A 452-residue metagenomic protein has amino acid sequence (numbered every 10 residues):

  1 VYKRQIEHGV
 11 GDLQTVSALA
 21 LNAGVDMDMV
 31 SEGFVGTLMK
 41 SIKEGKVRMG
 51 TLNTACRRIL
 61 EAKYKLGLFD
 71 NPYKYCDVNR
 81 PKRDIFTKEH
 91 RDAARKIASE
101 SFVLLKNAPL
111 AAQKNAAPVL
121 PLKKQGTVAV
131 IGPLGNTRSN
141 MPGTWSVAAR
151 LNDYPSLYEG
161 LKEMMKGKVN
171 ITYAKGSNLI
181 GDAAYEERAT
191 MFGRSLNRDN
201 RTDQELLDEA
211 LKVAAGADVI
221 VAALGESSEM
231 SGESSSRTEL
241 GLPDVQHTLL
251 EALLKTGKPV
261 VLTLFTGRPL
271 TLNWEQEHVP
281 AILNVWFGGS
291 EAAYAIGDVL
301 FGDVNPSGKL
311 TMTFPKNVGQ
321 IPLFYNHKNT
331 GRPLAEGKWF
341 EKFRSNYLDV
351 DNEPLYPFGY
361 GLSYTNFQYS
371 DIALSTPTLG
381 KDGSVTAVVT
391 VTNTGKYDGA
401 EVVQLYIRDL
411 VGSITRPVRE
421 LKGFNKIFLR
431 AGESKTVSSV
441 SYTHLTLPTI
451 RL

Functional and structural regions predicted by a protein language model:
V1-Q5, T443-I450: Conserved small/polar residues in nucleotide/adenosyl-binding loops
K3-V30, V35-K40, E44-T51, R58: Second-shell residues forming the walls of enzyme active-site clefts
V16, Q246-L250, V260, I282 (+1 more regions): Extended, hydrophobic alpha-helical segments in both membrane/secreted and soluble proteins
D26, D218-I220, P280: Conserved acidic residues
K40-P142, S146-Y158, K162-R198, F265-A400 (+2 more regions): Secreted, periplasmic, or luminal enzymes acting at the cell surface/secretory milieu
F86-T87, A174-E186, M191-Q276: Hydrophobic helix-and-loop "lid/oligomerization" segment in the mid-to-C-terminal part of catalytic domains
A400-E420: The feature marks short-to-medium sequence segments in extracytoplasmic or secretory-pathway proteins
R416-Y442: Intrinsically disordered, low-complexity Pro/Gly/Ser/Thr-rich segments with frequent PxxP/GP/PP motifs and embedded
